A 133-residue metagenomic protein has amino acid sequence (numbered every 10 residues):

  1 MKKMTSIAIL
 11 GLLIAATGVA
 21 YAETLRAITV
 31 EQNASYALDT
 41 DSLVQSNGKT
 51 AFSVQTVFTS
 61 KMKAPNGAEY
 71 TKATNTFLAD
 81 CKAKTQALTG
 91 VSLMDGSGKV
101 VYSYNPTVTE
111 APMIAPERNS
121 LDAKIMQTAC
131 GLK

Functional and structural regions predicted by a protein language model:
M1-A8: Bacterial N-terminal signal peptides that target proteins for export
I9-L10, A20: Cleavable N-terminal signal peptides
A15-T17: N-terminal signal peptide c-region/cleavage motif recognized by signal peptidases
V19-T74, D80-K133: N-terminal secretory-pathway/extracellular module detecting exported/lumenal segments and adjacent signal-anchor/first
